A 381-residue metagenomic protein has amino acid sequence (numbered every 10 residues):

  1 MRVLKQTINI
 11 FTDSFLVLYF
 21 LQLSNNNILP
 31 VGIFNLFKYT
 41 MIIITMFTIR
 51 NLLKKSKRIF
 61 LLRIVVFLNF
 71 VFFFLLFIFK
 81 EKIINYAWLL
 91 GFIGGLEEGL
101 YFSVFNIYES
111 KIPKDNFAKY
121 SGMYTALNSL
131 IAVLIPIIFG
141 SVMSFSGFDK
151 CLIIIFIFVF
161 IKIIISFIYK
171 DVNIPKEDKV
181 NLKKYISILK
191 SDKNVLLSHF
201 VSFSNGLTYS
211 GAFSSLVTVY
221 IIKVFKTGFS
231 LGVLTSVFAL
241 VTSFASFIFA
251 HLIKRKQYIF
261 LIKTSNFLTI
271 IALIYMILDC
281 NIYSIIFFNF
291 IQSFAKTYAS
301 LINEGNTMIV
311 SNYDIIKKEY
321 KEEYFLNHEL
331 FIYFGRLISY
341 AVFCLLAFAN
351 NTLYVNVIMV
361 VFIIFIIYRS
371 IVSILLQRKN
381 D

Functional and structural regions predicted by a protein language model:
M1-T40, N194-S236: Helix-loop boundary and gating motifs at the non-cytosolic
V17-L23, R50-N51, V133-L152, K223 (+1 more regions): Transmembrane alpha-helix termini and helix-breaking/packing motifs in multi-pass membrane transporters
I33-N51, S236-I248: Central cavity-lining transmembrane alpha-helices of secondary-active solute carriers, predominantly the Major
T45-R58, M143, A245-Q257: Helix-to-loop junctions at the C-terminal end of transmembrane segments in multipass secondary transporters
F67-K82, F267-N281: C-terminal ends and interior cores of transmembrane alpha-helices in multi-pass membrane transporters/permeases
I84-Y101, Y283-S300: Hydrophobic core of transmembrane alpha-helices in multi-pass small-molecule transporters, especially MFS/SLC-type
G94-L127: Cytoplasmic helix-loop-helix junction between adjacent transmembrane helices in 12-TM secondary transporters
D171-N205: Juxtamembrane intracellular "pre-TM" segments in multi-pass secondary transporters
